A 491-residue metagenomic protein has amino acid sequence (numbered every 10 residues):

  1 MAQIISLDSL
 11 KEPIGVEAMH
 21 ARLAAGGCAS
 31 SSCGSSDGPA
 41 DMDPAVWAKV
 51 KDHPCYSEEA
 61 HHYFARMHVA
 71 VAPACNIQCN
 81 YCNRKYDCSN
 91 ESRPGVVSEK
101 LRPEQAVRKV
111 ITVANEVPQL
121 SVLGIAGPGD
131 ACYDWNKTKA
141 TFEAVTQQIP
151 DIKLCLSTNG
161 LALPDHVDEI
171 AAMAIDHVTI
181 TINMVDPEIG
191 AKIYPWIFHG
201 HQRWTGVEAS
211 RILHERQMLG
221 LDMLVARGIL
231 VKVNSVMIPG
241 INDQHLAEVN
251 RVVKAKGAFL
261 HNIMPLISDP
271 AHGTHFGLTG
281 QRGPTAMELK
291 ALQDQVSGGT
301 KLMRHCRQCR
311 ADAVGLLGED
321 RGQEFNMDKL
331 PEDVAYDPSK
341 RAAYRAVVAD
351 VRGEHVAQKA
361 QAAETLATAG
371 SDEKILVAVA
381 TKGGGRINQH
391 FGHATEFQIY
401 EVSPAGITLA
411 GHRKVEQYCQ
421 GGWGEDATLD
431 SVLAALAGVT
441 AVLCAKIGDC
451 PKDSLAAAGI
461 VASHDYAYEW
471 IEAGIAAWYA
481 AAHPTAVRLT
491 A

Functional and structural regions predicted by a protein language model:
A2-A70, R84-V97, E116-P118: N-terminal [4Fe-4S]-dependent radical SAM core
A25-S36, A72-D87, R304-L316, K446 (+1 more regions): Local cysteine-cluster metal-coordination motifs and their immediate loop/turn environment, predominantly Fe-S cluster
H62-Y63, K85-I125, D134-A140: Conserved alpha-helical substructure of the radical SAM core
Q105-V110, E116-V122, A171, E373-D430: Conserved mixed alpha/beta catalytic, RNA-binding, or beta-rich assembly cores of soluble enzyme, regulatory
C132-M264, D269: Conserved AdoMet/S-adenosylmethionine-binding subsite of the radical SAM
E188-P195, G240-D243, L260-P284, Q308-Q323: Flexible glycine/acidic-rich beta-alpha junction loops that bind and position SAM and/or redox cofactors in anaerobic
P284-K359: C-terminal accessory regions of radical SAM enzymes
G411-A445, C450-P451, A458-E469, I475-A477 (+1 more regions): Compact, charge-rich alpha-helical regulatory domains located at protein termini
